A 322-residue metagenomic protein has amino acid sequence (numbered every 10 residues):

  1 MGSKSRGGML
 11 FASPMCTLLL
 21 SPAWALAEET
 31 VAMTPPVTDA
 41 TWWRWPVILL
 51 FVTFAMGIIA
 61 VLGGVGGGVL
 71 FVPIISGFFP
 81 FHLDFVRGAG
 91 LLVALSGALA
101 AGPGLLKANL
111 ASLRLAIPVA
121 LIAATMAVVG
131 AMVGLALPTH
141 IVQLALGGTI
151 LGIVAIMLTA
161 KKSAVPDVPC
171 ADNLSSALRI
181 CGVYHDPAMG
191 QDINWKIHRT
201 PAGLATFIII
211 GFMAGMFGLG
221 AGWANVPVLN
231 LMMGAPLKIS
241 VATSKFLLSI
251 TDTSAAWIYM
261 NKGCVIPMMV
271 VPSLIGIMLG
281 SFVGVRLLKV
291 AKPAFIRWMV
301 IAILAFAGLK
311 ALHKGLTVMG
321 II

Functional and structural regions predicted by a protein language model:
G2-I59, G77, L83, G104-G211 (+2 more regions): Juxtamembrane transmembrane-helix boundary motif
I59-V69, A214-G222: Short helix-coil transition sites and intra-membrane helix breaks within transmembrane domains of multi-pass
G68, A94-L105, G130, A255-I258 (+1 more regions): Alpha-helical transmembrane segments and their lipid-water interface positions in multi-pass membrane proteins
F71-F85, F207, G215, A224-I239: Interfacial segments of multi-pass membrane proteins
L92-A100, A123-M126, V133, L247-S254: Membrane-embedded alpha-helical segments of transport systems, primarily multispan ion/solute transporters
P227, S244, L248-T251, A255 (+3 more regions): Feature representing long, continuous alpha-helical segments
